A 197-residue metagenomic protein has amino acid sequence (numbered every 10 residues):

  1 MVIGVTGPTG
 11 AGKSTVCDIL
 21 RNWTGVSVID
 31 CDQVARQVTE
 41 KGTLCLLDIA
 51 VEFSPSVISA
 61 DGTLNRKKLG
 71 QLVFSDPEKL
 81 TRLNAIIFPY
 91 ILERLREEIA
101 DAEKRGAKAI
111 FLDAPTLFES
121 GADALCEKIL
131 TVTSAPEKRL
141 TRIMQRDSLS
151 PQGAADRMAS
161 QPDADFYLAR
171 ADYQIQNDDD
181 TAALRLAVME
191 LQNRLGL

Functional and structural regions predicted by a protein language model:
V5: Hydrophobic anchor at the beta1->P-loop junction of P-loop NTPases
T9: The conserved Walker
S14: Walker A/P-loop
V26-T39: Short beta-strand-centered segment that lines the nucleotide-binding/catalytic pocket of NTP-utilizing
R36-R105: ATP-dependent small-molecule kinase phosphotransfer cores that center on conserved nucleotide phosphate-binding segments
L95, A124-L125, Q145, L149-L197: Small-molecule kinase domains that catalyze NTP-dependent phosphoryl transfer to phosphate-bearing small molecules
R96-K104, K108-Q145: ATP-dependent NMP and nucleoside kinases share a basic, alpha-helical "lid"
